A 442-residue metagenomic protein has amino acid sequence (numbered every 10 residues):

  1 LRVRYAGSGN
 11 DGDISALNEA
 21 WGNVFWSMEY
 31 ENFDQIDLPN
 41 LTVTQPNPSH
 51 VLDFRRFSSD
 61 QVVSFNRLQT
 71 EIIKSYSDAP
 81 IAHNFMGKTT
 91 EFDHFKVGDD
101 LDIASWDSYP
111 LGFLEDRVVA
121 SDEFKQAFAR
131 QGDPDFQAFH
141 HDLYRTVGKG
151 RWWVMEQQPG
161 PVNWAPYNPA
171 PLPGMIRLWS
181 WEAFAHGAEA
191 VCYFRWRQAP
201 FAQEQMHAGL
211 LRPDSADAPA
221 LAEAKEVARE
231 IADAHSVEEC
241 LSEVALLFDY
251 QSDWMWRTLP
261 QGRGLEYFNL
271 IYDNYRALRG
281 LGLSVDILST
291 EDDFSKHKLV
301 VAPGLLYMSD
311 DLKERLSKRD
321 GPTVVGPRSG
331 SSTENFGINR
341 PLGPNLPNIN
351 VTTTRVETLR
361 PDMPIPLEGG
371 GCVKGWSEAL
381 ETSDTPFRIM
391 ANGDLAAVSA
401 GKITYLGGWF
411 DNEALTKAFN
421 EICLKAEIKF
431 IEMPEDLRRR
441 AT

Functional and structural regions predicted by a protein language model:
L1-L143: Polysaccharide-binding and catalytic clefts of secreted carbohydrate-active enzymes
G12, S77-I81, L101-D102, K149-W152 (+4 more regions): Loop/turn elements at helix/coil->beta-strand transitions in domains of secreted/extracellular proteins
I72-S75, L143, E182, A277 (+2 more regions): Alpha-helical scaffold elements within enzyme catalytic domains, especially in hydrolases
A82-D273, N335, V351-G369, G375-W376 (+4 more regions): Hydrophobic targeting/anchoring helices
M86-T89, E291, G304-M308: Short beta->alpha connector loops
K88, N274-S295: A short, well-structured beta->alpha microelement
L172, P303-T442: A conserved amphipathic helix/loop scaffold that creates a polar/acidic microenvironment used either to coordinate
